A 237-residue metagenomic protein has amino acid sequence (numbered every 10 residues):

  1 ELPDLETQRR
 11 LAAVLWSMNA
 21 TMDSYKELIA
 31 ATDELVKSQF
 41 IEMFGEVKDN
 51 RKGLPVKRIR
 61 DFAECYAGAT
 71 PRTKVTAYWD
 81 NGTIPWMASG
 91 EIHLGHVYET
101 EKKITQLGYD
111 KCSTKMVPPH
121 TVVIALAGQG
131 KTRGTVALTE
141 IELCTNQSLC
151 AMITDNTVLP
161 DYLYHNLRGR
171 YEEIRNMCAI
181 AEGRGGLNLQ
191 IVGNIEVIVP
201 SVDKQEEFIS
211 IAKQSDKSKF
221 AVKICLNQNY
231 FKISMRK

Functional and structural regions predicted by a protein language model:
E1-P3, A127, T132-R133, T145-C150 (+2 more regions): Glycine-anchored helix-breaking recognition loops at helix->coil/strand junctions
E1-W16, A20-T70, N81, N194-K237: Non-catalytic DNA-recognition/assembly elements of restriction-modification systems
R9, G95-V97, G134, P160-D161: Short helix/loop capping segments that flank catalytic or ligand/cofactor-binding pockets
G53, W86, G186: Short aromatic/basic micro-patch
K57-T76, G90-P119, T145: Sequence-specific dsDNA recognition surfaces
T70-K74, G134-T135, A181: A short, acidic/glycine-rich surface segment
V75-T76, E140, I180-R184: Short, solvent-exposed loop/turn elements at beta->coil junctions and helix N-caps that rim active or binding pockets
A88-S89, T105-R168, N188: A short beta-sheet element
